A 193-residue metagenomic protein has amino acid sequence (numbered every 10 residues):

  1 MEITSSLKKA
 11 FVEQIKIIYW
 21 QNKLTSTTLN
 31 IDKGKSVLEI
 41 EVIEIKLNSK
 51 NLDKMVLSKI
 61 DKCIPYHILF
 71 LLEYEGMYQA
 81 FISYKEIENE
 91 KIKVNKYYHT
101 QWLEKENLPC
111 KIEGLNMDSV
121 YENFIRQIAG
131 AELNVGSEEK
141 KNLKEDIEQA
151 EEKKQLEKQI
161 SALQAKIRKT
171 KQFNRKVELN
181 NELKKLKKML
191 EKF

Functional and structural regions predicted by a protein language model:
M1-E75: N-terminal, leucine/charged-rich tether regions that mediate assembly and partner docking in large macromolecular
I43-N48, E90-K96, K144: Peripheral peptide segments
N48, K85-N89, N180, K184: General N-terminal targeting signals
N51, I112-L115, S119, K144-I147 (+1 more regions): Alpha-helix boundary/N-cap detector
K54-E139: Extended assembly-interface/linker segments at domain junctions
S137-K141, D146-F193: Alpha-helical oligomerization segments
